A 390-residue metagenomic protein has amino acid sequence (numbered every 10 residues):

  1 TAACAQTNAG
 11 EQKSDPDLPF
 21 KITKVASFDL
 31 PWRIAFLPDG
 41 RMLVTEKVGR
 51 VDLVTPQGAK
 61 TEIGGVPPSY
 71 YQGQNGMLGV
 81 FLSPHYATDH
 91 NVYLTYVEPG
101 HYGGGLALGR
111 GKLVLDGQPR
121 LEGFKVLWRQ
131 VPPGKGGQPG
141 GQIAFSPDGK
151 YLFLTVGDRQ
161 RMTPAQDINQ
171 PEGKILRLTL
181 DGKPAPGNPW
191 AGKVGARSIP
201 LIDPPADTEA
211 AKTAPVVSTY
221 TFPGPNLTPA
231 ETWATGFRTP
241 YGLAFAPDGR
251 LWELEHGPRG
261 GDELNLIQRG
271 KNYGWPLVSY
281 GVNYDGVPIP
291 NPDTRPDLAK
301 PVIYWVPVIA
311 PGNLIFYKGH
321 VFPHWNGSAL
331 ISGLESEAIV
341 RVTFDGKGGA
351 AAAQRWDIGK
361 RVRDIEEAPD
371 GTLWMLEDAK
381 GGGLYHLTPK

Functional and structural regions predicted by a protein language model:
C4-T163, G242-F245, G249-G257, P307-D345 (+2 more regions): Acidic, Gly/Ser/Thr-rich repeat motifs that build Ca2+-stabilized beta-propeller blades
G10-S27, Q57-Y71, G111-G134, P171-T239 (+2 more regions): Blade-edge beta-strand/turn elements of extracellular beta-propeller and related beta-sheet repeat scaffolds
V97-H101, L176, P258-D262, L266-Y273 (+1 more regions): Short edge-strand/loop segments of extracellular domains
R161-P171: Short turn/helix-capping motifs enriched in Asx and small/polar residues
P184-G187, L251-L254, N272-V278: Acidic/polar loop patches that form or flank catalytic/metal-binding clefts of enzymes that bind anionic ligands
T219-E263, Q268: Repeat-solenoid scaffold signature
D262-T294: Mobile, glycine-enriched helix-loop/loop "lid" segments at the mouths of ligand-binding/catalytic clefts that gate
V362-D364: Repeated scaffold domains used in trafficking and secretory/extracellular systems, primarily beta-propellers
